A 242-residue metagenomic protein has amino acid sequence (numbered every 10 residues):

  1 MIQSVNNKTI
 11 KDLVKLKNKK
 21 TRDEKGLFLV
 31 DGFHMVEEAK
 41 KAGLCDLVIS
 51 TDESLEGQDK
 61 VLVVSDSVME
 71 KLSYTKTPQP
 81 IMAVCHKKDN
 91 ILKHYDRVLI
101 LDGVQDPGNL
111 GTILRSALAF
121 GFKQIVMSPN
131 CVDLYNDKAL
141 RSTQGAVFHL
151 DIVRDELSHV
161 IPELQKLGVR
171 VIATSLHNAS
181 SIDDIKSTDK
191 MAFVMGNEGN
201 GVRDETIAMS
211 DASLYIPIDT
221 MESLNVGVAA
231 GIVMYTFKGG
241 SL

Functional and structural regions predicted by a protein language model:
M1-S4, L62-S65, L150-S158: Short acidic-hydrophobic, aromatic-tinged amphipathic segments that line or gate anion-handling sites
M1-T51, C131-V132: Boundary-proximal intrinsically disordered activation/regulatory segments immediately upstream of a helical core
G32, Q105-I113, S223-V228: Amphipathic alpha-helical repeat scaffolds
E56-M69, D189-A192, D211: Active-site regions of enzymes building and remodeling cell-envelope glycoconjugates
V61-D89: Glycine/small-residue-rich loop that forms an oxyanion/phosphate-binding "nest" at active or ligand-binding sites
L92-N178: RNA substrate-binding interface of SAM-dependent RNA methyltransferases
A119-F120, A139-G145, I207-L242: Structured adenosyl-cofactor binding patch, chiefly the S-adenosyl-L-methionine
A173-M221: Active-site/ligand-binding-proximal alpha/beta "capping" segment
